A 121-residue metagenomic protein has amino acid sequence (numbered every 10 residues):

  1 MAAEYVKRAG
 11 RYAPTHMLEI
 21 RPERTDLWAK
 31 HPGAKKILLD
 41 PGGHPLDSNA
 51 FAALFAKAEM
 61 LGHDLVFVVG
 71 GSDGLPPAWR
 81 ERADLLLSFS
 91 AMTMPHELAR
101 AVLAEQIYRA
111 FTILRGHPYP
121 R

Functional and structural regions predicted by a protein language model:
M1-A9: Long, amphipathic alpha-helical "stalk/connector" segments that mediate intersubunit docking and mechanical coupling
G10-V66: S-adenosyl-L-methionine/SAH cofactor-binding core of RNA-modifying enzymes
I37, G70, L103: Conserved RecA-like P-loop NTPase ATPase core
D40, A50-A78, A83-M94: Catalytic beta-strand/loop module used to bind and position nucleotide/cofactor moieties in cofactor-attachment
P45, S72-P76, P118: Gly/Ser/Thr-rich beta-alpha loop segments that engage phosphate groups in nucleotides
P77-R121: Structured adenosyl-cofactor binding patch, chiefly the S-adenosyl-L-methionine
